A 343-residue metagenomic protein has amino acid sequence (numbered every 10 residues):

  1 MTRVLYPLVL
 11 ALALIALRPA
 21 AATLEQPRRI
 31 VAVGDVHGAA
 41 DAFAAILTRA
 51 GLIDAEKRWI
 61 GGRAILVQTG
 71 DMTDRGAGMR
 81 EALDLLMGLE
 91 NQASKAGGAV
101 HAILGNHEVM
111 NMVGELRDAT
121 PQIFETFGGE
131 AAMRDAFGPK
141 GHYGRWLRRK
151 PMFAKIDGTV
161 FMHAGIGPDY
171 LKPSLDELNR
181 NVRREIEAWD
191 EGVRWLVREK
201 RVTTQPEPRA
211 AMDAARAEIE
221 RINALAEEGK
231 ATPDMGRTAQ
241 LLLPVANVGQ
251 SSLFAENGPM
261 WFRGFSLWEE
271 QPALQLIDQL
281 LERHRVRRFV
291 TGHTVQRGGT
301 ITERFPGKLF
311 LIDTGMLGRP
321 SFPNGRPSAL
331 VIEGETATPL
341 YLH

Functional and structural regions predicted by a protein language model:
M1-L8: Bacterial N-terminal signal peptides that target proteins for export
T2, L14-H343: Feature recognizes metal-dependent phosphohydrolase scaffolds
